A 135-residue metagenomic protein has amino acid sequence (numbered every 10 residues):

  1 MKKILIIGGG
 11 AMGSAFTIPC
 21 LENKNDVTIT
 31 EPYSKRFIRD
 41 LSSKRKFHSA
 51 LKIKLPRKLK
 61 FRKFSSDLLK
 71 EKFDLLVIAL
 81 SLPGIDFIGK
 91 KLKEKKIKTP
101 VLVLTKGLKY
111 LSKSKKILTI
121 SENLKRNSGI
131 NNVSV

Functional and structural regions predicted by a protein language model:
M1-I53, L59-K63, L111, S121-N123 (+1 more regions): NAD(P)+-binding Rossmann beta1-loop-alpha1 motif at the extreme N-terminus of oxidoreductases
R62, S66, E71-V135: Rossmann-like NAD(P)(H) cofactor-binding subdomain of soluble oxidoreductases
